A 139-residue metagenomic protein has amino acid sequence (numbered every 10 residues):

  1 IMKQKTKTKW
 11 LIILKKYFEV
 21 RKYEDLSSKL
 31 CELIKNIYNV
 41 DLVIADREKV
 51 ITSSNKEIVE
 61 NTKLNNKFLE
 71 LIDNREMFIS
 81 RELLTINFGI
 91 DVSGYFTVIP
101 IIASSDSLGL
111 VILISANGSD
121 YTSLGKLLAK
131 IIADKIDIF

Functional and structural regions predicted by a protein language model:
K3-Y38, L69, L110, I114-F139: Juxtadomain coupling helices with adjacent low-complexity linkers
W10, K15-V92: Structured interaction and signal-relay segments at domain junctions
E76-K135: Sensory/regulatory domains in signal-transduction proteins
